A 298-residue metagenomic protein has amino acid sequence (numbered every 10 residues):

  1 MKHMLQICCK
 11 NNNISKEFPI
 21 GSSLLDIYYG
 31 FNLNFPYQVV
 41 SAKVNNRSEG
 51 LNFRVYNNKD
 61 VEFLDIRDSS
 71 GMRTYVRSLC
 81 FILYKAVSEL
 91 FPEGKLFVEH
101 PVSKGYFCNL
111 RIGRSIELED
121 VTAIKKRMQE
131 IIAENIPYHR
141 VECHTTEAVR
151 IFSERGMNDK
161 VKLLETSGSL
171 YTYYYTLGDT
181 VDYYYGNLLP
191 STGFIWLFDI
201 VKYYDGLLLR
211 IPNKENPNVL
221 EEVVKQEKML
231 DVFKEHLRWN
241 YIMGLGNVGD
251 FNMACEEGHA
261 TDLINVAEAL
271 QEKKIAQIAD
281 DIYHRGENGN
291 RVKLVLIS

Functional and structural regions predicted by a protein language model:
M1-C80, Y84-K85, F91-V102, G113 (+3 more regions): Ubiquitin-like/PB1-type beta-grasp interaction modules and other compact soluble beta-rich domains
F53-M72, K95-S103, F107-R291, L296: Auxiliary tRNA-acceptor-end handling modules of aminoacyl-tRNA synthetases
